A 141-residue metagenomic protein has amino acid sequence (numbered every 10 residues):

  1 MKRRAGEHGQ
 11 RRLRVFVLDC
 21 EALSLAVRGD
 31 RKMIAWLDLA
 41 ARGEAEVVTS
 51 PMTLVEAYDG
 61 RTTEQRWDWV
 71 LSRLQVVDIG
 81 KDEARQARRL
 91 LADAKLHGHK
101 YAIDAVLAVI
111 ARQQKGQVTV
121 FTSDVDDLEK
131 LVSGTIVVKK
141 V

Functional and structural regions predicted by a protein language model:
M1-L13, R112-V141: Acidic, PIN/NYN-like endoribonuclease modules and their adjacent C-terminal/linker elements
M1-T49, Y58-L74: Short, well-structured N-terminal submotif of metal-dependent ribonuclease cores
L23-S24, L54-A57, A84, L128: A generic structural signal for short hydrophobic patches within well-formed alpha-helices
M33, L54, E64-W67, A84-A87 (+2 more regions): A general structural signal for well-ordered alpha-helical segments in protein cores
T53, Q75-L96, A105: Acidic catalytic patch
A57, K100-V118: Acidic, metal-associated active-site segment
